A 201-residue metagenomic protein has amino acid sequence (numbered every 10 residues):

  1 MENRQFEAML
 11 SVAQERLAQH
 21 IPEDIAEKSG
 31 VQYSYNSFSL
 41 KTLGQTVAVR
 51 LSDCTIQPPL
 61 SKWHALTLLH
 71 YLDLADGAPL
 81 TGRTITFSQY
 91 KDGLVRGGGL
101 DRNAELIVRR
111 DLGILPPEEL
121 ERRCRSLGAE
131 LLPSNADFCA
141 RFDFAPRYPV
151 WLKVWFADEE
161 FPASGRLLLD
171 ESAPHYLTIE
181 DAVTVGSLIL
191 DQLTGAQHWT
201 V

Functional and structural regions predicted by a protein language model:
M1-N36, H64, Y71-E130: Short Lys/Arg-enriched alpha/beta "domain-start" segment
D24-L51, E130-F156: Amphipathic, interaction-prone secondary-structure segments
Q45-H70, W155-E180: Intrinsically disordered, low-complexity regulatory segments enriched in Ser/Thr/Pro and charged residues
P58, L106, R110, F138 (+1 more regions): Short, charged/polar micro-motifs that form catalytic or ligand-binding hotspots
L69-D76, I189-L193: Generic structural signal for hydrophobic core residues of well-folded globular domains
L115-H175: Conserved binding-pocket/active-site segment within a compact domain
D170-V201: A recognition module on extended beta-rich or small alphabeta surfaces enriched in W/G with H and D/E
